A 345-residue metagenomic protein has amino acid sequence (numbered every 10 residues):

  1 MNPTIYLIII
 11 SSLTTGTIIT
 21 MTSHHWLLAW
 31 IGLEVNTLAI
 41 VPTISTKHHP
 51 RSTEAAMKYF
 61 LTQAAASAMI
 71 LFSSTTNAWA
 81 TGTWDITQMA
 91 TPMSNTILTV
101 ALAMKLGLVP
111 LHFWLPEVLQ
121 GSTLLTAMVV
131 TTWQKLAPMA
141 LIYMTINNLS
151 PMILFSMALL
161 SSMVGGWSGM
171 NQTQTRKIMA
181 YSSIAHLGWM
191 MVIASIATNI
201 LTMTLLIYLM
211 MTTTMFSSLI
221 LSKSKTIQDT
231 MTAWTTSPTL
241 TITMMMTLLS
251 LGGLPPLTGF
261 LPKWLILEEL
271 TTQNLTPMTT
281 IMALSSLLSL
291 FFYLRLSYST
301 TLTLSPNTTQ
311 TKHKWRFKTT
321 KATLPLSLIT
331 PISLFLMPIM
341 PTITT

Functional and structural regions predicted by a protein language model:
M1-T345: Core, highly hydrophobic multi-pass alpha-helical transmembrane subunits of bioenergetic inner membranes
